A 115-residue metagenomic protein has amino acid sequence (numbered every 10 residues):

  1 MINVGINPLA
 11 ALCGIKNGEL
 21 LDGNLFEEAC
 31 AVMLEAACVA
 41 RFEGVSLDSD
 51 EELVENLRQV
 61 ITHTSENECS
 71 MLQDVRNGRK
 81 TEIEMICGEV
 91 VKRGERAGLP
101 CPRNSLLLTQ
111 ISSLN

Functional and structural regions predicted by a protein language model:
M1-A37: Active-site-proximal catalytic alpha-helix in oxidoreductases
C30-N115: NAD(P)-dependent Rossmann-like dehydrogenase/reductase catalytic/cofactor-binding core
